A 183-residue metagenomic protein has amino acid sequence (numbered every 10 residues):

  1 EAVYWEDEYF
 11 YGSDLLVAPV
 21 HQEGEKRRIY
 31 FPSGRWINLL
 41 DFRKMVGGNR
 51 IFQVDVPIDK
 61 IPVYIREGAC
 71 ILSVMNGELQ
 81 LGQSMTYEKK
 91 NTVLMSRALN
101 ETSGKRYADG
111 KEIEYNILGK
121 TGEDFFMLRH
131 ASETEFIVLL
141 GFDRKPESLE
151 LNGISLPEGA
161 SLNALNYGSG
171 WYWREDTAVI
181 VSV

Functional and structural regions predicted by a protein language model:
E1-R129, L139-R144, G153: Catalytic core of carbohydrate-active enzymes
E133-I137: Short amphipathic, basic-aromatic surface patches that mediate peripheral association with negatively charged
I154-V183: Extracellular/luminal ectodomains and secreted, surface-exposed scaffolds of diverse proteins
